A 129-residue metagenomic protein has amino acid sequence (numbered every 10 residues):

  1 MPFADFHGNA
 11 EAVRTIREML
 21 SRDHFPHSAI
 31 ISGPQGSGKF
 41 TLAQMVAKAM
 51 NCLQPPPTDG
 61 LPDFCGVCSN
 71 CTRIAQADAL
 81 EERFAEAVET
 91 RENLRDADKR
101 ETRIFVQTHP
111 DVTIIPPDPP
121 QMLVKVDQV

Functional and structural regions predicted by a protein language model:
P2-V129: Clamp-loader machinery-focused feature within the broader ASCE/P-loop NTPase space
